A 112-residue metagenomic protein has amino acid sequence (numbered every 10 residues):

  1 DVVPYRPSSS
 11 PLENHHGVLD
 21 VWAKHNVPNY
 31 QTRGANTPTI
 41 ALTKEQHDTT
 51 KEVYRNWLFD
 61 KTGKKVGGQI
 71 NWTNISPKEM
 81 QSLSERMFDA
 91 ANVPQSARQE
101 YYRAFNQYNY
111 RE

Functional and structural regions predicted by a protein language model:
D1-E112: Catalytic toxin/effector domains delivered as secreted proteins or via bacterial secretion systems
